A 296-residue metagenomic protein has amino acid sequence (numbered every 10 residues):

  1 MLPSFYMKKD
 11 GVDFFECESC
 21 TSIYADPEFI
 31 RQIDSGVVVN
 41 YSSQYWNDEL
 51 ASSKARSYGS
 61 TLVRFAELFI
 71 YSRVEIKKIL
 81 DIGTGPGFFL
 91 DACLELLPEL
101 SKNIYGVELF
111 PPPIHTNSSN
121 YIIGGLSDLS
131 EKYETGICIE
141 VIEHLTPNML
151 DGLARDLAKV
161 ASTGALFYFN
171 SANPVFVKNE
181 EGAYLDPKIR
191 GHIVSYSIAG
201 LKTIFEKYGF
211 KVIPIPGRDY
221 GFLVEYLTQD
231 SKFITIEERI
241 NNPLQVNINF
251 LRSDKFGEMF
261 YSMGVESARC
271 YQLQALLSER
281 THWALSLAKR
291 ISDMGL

Functional and structural regions predicted by a protein language model:
M1-I139, D151-R155, F169-N170, G217-Y220 (+1 more regions): Conserved N-terminal segment of class I S-adenosyl-L-methionine
P113, G164, V175-V177: Feature marks short, surface-exposed loop/turn motifs that line or immediately flank catalytic pockets and channel
E140, H144-L145: A short His-aromatic
T146-L150: Short N-terminal helix/helix-N-cap motif within the alpha/beta-hydrolase-1
A161-F167: Short glycine-dipeptide loop
F169-V194, A199-T203: Short, glycine-/aromatic-enriched active-site segment of Class I SAM-dependent methyltransferases
I198-I215: A SAM-dependent methyltransferase catalytic signature shared across enzymes that methylate proteins
Q229-I234: Short, charged/polar, Gly/Pro-enriched secondary-structure boundary elements
